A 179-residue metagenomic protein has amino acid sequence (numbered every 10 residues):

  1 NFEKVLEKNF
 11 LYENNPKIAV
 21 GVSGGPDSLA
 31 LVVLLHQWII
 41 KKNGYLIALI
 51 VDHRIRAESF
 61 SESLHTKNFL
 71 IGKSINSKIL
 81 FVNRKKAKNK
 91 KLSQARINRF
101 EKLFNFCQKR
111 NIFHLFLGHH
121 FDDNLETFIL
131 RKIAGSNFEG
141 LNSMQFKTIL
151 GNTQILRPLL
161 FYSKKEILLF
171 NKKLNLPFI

Functional and structural regions predicted by a protein language model:
N1-I179: Core alpha/beta nucleotide-donor-binding catalytic domains of modification enzymes
